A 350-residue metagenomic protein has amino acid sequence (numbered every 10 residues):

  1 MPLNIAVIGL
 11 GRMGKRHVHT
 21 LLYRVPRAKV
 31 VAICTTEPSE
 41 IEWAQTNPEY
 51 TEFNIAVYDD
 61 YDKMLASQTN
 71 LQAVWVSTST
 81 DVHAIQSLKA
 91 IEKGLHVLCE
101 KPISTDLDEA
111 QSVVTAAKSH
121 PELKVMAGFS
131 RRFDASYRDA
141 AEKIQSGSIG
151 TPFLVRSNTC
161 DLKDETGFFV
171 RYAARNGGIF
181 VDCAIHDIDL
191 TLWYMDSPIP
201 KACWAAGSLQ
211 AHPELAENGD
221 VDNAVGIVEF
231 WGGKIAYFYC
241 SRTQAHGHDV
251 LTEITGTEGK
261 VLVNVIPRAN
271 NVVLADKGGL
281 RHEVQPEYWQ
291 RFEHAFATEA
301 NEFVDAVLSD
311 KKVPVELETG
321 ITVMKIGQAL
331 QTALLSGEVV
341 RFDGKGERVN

Functional and structural regions predicted by a protein language model:
M1-T51, T191: N-terminal Rossmann-like dinucleotide-binding module
T36-E40, A245, W289-N301, V315 (+1 more regions): Active-site loop of classical SDR/Rossmann-like NAD(P)-dependent oxidoreductases, centered on the catalytic Tyr-X3-Lys
S39, F53-A116: Beta-loop-alpha module in the N-terminal Rossmann-like domain of NAD(P)-dependent dehydrogenases, especially those
K63, A73-W75, D305-N350: C-terminal helix-rich "cap/oligomerization" subdomain common to oxidoreductases
G94, P121-E122, G147, G233 (+2 more regions): Glycine-centered short loops/turns at secondary-structure junctions
C99, T105, V125-A127, R156 (+1 more regions): Hydrophobic residues in well-ordered beta-strands that form the structural core
L123, R131-E217, G337: Predominantly a Rossmann-like dinucleotide-binding segment in NAD(P)-dependent oxidoreductases
D189-A269, A297-V313, D343-N350: Contiguous beta-strand/loop segments that form the cofactor/metal-binding neighborhood of enzyme cores
